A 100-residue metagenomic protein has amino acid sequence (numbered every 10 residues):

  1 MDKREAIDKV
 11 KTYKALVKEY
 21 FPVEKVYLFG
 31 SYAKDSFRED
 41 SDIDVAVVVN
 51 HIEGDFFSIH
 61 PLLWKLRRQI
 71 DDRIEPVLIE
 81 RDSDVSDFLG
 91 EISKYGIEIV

Functional and structural regions predicted by a protein language model:
M1-K25, K34-E39, N50-V100: Catalytic core of pol beta-like nucleotidyltransferases
D44-V47: Short beta-strand->loop micro-motif that forms the acidic, two-metal-ion catalytic signature in nucleotide-processing
